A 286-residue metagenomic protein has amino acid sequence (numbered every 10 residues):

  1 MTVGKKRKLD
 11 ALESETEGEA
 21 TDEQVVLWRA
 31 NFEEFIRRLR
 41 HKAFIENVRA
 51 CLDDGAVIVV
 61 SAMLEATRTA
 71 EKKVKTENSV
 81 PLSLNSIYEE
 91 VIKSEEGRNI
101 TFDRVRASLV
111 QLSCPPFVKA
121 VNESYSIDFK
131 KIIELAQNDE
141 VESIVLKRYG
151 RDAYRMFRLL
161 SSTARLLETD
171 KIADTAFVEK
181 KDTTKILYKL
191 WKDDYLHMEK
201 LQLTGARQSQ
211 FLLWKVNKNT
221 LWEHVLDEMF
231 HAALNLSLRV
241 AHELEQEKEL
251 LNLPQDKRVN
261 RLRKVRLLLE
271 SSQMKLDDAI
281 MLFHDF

Functional and structural regions predicted by a protein language model:
M1, K6-K8, E15, E96-F102 (+2 more regions): A short, conserved structural fragment
T2-L52, K130-R158, R207-E249: Short, amphipathic alpha-helical interaction segments positioned at domain boundaries
E17-E19, N47-C51, N78, E95 (+5 more regions): Beta-strand elements of modular eukaryotic interaction domains
N31-E33, A62, N85, E90 (+11 more regions): Structured beta-strand/turn binding interfaces of compact recognition modules in eukaryotic regulators
L39-R40, V60-M63, E71-K75, V118-E123 (+6 more regions): Intrinsically disordered, low-complexity regions enriched in proline, serine, glycine and charged residues
A43, N47, D54-I58, A62 (+7 more regions): Acidic, Ser/Thr-rich intrinsically disordered and amphipathic helical segments
V59-V60, T69-N99, M156, T163-E179: Short acidic, hydrophobic short linear motifs in intrinsically disordered regions
D193, L234-F286: Long low-complexity, intrinsically disordered regions
